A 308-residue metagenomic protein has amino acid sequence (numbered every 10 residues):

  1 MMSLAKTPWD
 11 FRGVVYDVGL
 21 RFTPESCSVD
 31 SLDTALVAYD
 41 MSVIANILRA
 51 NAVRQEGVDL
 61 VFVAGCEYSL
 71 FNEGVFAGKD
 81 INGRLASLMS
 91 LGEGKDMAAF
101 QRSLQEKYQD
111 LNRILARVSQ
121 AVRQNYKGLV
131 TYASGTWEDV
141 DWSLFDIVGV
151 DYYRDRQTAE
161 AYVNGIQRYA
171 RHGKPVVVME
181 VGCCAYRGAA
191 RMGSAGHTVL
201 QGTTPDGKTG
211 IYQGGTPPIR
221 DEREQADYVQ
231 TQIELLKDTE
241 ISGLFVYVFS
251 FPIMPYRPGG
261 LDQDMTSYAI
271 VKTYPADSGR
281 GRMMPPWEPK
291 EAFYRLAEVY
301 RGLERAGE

Functional and structural regions predicted by a protein language model:
M1, K6-T7, S69-N72, W137-V140 (+4 more regions): Acidic-and-aromatic substrate-binding clefts and catalytic sites of carbohydrate-active enzymes
M1-P8, S26-G65, L111-A121, N125 (+2 more regions): An active-site-proximal structural segment forming one wall of the substrate-binding cleft that immediately precedes
M1-S3, D10-R21, V63-G65, T131-G135 (+3 more regions): A cross-family glycoside hydrolase active-site/sugar-binding cleft signature
D17-T23, L32, I44-E106, T131-W137 (+1 more regions): Active-site groove signature of glycoside hydrolases
T23-S42, F100-N112, V148-R156, Y212-E224 (+1 more regions): The substrate-binding groove and active-site-proximal loops of carbohydrate-active enzymes, especially glycoside
C27, G78-L104, R191-I219, T266-T273: A solvent-exposed, charged loop/short amphipathic helix patch at secondary-structure junctions
K79-A98, T239-E240, Y247-E308: Aromatic-rich peripheral "rim/lid" segments of glycoside hydrolase catalytic domains that contact and position glycan
Q105, Q109-N112, Q120, Q124-G214 (+2 more regions): Glycoside hydrolase catalytic-domain groove-lining segments
